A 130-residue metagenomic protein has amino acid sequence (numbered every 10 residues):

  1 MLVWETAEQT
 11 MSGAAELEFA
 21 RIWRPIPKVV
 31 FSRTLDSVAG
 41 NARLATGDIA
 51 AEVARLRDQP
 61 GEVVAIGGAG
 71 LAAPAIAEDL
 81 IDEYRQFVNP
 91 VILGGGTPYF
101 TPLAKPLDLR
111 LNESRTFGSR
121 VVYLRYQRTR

Functional and structural regions predicted by a protein language model:
M1-L80, P90-R130: Portal/gating segments that form or line small-molecule/metal binding sites
